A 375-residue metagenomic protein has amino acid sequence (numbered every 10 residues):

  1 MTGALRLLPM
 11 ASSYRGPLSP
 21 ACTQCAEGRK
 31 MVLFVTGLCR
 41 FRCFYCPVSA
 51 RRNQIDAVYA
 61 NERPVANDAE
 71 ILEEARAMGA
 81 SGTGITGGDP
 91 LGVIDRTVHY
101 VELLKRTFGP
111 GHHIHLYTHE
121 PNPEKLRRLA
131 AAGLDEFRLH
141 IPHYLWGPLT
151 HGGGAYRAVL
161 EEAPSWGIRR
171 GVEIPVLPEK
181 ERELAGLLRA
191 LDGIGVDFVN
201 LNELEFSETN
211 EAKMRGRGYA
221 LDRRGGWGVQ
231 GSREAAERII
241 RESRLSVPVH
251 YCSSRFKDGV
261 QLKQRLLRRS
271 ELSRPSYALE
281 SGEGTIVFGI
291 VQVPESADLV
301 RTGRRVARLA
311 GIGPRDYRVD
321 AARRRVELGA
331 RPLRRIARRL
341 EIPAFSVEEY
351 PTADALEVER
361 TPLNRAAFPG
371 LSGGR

Functional and structural regions predicted by a protein language model:
M1-R15, L272-R375: Radical SAM enzyme core and accessory elements
L5-S12, L18-P64: Canonical Radical SAM [4Fe-4S] cluster-binding loop centered on the CxxxCxxC motif and its immediate flanking residues
Y14, G37, R52-I55, E62-I71 (+5 more regions): Conserved mixed alpha/beta catalytic, RNA-binding, or beta-rich assembly cores of soluble enzyme, regulatory
R51-V65, M78-V93, T107-P123, A132-A155 (+2 more regions): Core AdoMet radical
N67-E73, E120-L129, E181-L188: Short, acidic/polar
R76, A130-A131, D192: Non-catalytic positions within long, well-ordered alpha-helices that form the structural scaffold/packing of enzyme
I94-E102, E124-A131, L149, Y156 (+1 more regions): Distinct, well-ordered alpha-helical segments
Y156-V260, S276-G284: Conserved C-terminal portion of the radical SAM core fold that forms the substrate/S-adenosylmethionine-binding
